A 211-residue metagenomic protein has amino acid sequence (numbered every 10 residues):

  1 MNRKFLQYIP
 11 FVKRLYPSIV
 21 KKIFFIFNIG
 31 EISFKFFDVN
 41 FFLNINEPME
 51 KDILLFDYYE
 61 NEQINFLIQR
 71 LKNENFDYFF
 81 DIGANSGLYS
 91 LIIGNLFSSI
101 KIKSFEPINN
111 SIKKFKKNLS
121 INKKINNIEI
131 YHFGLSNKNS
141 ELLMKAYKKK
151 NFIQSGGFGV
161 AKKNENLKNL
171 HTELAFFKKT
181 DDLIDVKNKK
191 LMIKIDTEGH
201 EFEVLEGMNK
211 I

Functional and structural regions predicted by a protein language model:
M1-I45: Membrane-proximal basic amphipathic "stem/tether" segments
F24-F27, E173-A175, F202: Short gly/ser/thr-rich secondary-structure transition/capping motifs
I26-N28, N169, K187-K189: Residues that act as N-cap/strand-start positions at coil-to-secondary-structure junctions
F37-I64, I125-N126, Y131-L183: Glycine-rich adenosyl-binding loop in Rossmann-like folds that engage adenosine-containing cofactors
D38, L71-D77, S90, G94-S104 (+1 more regions): Conserved acidic-Pro-Pro-aromatic motif
E50, E60, E106, E198-E201: Acidic-residue sensor for enzyme active/binding pockets
F56-N137: SAM cofactor-binding core of SAM-dependent methyltransferases, primarily the Rossmann-like beta-alpha-beta module
K116, E141-L142, F202-E206: Conserved strand-to-helix beginnings and helix N-cap segments that scaffold or border functional pockets
